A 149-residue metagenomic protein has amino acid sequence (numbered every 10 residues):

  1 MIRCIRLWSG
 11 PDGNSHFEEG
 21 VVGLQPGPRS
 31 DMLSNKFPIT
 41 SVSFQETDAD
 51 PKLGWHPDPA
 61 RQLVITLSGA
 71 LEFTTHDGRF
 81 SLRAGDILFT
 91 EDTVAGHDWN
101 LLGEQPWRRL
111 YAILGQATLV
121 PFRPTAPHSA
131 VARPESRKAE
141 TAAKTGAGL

Functional and structural regions predicted by a protein language model:
M1-E46, V131-L149: A short, N-terminal "cap"/entry segment at the start of jelly-roll beta-barrel domains of the cupin/DSBH fold
V22-R29, T40-D58, E91-A95, T118: Conserved short histidine dyad/triad with adjacent acidic residue
E46-A49, P57-F73, A112-I113: Short, conserved beta-strand element in jelly-roll/cupin
H76-V94: Short acidic-glycine-tyrosine-enriched beta hairpin
I87-T93, E104-V120: A short hydrophobic beta-strand segment most commonly corresponding to one strand of the jelly-roll/cupin
N100-L101: Asparagine-centered strand-capping/turn motif at beta-strand->loop junctions
L114, T118, F122-E135: Glycine- and charge-enriched low-complexity intrinsically disordered segments
